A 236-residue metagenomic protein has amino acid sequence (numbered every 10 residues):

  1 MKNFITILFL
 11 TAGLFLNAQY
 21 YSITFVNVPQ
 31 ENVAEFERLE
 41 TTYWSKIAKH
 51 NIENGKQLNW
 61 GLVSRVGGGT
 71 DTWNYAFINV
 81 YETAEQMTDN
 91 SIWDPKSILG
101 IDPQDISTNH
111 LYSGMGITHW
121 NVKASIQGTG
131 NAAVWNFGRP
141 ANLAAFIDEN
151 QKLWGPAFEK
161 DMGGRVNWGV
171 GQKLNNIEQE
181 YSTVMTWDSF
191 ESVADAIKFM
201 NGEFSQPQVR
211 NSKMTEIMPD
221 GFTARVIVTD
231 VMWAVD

Functional and structural regions predicted by a protein language model:
M1-Y21: Bacterial Sec-dependent N-terminal signal peptides
A18-D236: Short S/T/G/P-rich N-terminal loop/turn motif that feeds into the first structured element of a domain
